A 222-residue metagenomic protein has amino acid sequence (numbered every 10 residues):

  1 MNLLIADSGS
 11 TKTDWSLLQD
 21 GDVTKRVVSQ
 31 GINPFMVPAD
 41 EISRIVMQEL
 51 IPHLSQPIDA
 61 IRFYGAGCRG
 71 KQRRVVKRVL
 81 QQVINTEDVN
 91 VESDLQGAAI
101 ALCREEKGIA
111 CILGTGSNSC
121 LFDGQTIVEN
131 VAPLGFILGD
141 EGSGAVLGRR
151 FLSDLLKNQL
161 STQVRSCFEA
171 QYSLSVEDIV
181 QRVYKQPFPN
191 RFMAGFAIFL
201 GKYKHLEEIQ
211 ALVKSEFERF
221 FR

Functional and structural regions predicted by a protein language model:
N2-R44, Q56-P57, I127-V128, P133 (+1 more regions): Short glycine-rich, Thr/Ser-proximal phosphate-binding strand/loop in the N-terminal lobe of ATP-dependent enzymes
L3-D7, I58-R62, A101, G108-I112: Short glycine-aspartate micro-motif
T13-L18, I100, C111, S117-F122: Short beta-strand scaffold segments in enzyme catalytic cores
P34, I51-N90, L102-C103, Q186: Short beta-strand-loop/turn "lid" adjacent to the catalytic site in phosphate-handling enzymes
M36, E169-R222: Adenine-nucleotide phosphate-binding core of ATP-dependent small-molecule kinases
A39-L54, R219-R222: Short, well-ordered amphipathic alpha-helical segments that serve as non-catalytic structural scaffolds within diverse
E87-C111: Conserved phosphate-binding catalytic cores of ATP/NTP-utilizing and phosphoryl-transfer enzymes
N130-S173: Glycine-rich phosphate-binding loop plus the immediately following alpha-helix
